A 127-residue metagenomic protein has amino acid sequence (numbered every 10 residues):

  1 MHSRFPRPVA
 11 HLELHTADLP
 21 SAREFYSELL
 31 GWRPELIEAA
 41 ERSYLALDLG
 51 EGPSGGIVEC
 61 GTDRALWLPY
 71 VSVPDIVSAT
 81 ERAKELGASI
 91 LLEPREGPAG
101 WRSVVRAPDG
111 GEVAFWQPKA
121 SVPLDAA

Functional and structural regions predicted by a protein language model:
M1-R23, W67-P69, W116-A127: N-terminal beta-strand motif that seeds the catalytic metal site of vicinal oxygen chelate
V9-A17, C60-L86, W101-R106: Vicinal oxygen chelate
S21-E35: K/E-rich alpha-helical interaction surfaces of small helical-bundle regulatory domains
A22-Y26, A83, G110: Conserved active-site tyrosine of GNAT-family acetyltransferases
G31-I37, S89-P94: Short secondary-structure junctions
W32-L66, V105, E112-P118: Conserved short beta-strand elements that form part of the metal-binding/catalytic scaffold of enzyme active sites
A46-T62, P69-S72, E81, L91-L92 (+3 more regions): Conserved, structured core segments of small domains
R95, W101-V104, G111: Glycine-rich beta-strand-turn "strand-cap" elements at beta-sheet edges
